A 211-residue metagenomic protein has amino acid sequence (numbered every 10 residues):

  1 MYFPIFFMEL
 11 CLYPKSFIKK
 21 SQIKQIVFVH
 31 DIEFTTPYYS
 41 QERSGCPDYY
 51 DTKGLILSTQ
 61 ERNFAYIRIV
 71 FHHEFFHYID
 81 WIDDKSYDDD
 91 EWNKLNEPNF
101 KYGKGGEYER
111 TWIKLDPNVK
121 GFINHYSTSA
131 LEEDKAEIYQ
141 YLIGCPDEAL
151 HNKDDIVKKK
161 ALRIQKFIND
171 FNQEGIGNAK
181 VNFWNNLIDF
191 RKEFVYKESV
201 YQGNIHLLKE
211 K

Functional and structural regions predicted by a protein language model:
M1-K24: Zn2+-dependent metallopeptidase catalytic core
S21-K211: Active-site-flanking segments in enzyme catalytic domains
